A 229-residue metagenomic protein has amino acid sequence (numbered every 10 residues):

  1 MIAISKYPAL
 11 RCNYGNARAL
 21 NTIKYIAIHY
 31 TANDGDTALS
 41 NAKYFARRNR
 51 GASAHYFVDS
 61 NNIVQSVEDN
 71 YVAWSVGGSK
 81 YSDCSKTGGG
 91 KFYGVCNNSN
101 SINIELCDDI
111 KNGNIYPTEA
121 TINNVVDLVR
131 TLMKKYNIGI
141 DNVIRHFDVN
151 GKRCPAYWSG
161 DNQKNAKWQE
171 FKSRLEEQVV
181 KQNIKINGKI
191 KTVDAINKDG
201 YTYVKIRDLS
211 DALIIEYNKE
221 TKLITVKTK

Functional and structural regions predicted by a protein language model:
M1-N97: N-terminal catalytic cores of peptidoglycan-degrading enzymes
M1-P8, N16-A19, V95-N103, C107-V180: Basic/polar, cationic surfaces and motifs that engage anionic cell-wall and phosphate/carboxylate ligands
A27, N103-E105, K185: Soluble periplasmic/extracytoplasmic beta-strand elements of cell-envelope proteins
Y30-A32, N70, D108, F147 (+1 more regions): A mature extracytoplasmic/lumenal domain signature
Y30-A32, V67, I110, L132-Y136 (+3 more regions): Sec/Tat-exported extracytoplasmic proteins
R48, N123-N124, Y201: Short, glycine/acidic-rich beta->alpha junctions
G89-N112, I215-T228: A short, charged
E176-K229: Primary recognition of N-terminal secretory signal peptides and signal-anchoring hydrophobic helices
